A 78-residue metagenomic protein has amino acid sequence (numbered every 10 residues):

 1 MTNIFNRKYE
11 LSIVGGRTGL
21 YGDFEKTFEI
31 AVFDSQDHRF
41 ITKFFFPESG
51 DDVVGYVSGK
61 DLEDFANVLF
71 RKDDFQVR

Functional and structural regions predicted by a protein language model:
M1-A31: Amphipathic, interaction-prone secondary-structure segments
V32-R78: Mixed-charge, Lys/Arg-enriched low-complexity segments
